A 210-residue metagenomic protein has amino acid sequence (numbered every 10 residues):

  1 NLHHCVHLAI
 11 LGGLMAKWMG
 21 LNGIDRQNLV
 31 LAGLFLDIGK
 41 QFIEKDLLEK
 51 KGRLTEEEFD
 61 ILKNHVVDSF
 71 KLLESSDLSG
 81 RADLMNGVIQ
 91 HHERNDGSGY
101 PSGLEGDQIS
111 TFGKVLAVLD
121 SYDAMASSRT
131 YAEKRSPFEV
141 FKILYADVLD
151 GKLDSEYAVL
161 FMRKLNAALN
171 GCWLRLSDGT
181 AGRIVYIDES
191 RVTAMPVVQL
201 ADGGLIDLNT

Functional and structural regions predicted by a protein language model:
N1-N209: Histidine- and acidic-residue-rich, metal-dependent catalytic cores
